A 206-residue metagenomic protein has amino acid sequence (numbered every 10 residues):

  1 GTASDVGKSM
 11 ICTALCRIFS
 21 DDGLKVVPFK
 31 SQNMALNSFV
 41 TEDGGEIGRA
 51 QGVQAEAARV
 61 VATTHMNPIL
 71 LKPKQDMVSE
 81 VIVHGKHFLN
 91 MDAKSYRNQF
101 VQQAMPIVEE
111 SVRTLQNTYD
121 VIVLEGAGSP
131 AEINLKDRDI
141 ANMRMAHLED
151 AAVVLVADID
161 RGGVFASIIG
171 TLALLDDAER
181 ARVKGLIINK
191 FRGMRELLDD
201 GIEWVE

Functional and structural regions predicted by a protein language model:
G1-E206: Flexible phosphate-sensing "switch/lid" loops adjacent to ATP/NTP-binding sites across phosphate-transfer
